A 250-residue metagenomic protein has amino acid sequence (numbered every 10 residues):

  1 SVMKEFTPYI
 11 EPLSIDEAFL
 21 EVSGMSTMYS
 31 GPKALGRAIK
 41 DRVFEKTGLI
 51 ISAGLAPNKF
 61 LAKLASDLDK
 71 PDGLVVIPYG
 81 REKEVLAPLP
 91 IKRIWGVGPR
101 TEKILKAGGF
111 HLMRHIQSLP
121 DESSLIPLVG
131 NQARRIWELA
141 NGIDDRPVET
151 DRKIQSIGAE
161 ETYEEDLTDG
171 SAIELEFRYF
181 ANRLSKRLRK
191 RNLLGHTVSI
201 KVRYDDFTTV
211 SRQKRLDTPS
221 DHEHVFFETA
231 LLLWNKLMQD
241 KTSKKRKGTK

Functional and structural regions predicted by a protein language model:
S1-R135, V148: Gly/Gly-Pro- and Ser/Thr-rich, intrinsically disordered tail segments characteristic of DNA damage-repair and tolerance
L13-E17, A56-K59, L193-T197, R246-K250: Short Gly/Ser/Thr- and Asp/Glu-enriched loop/turn motifs at secondary-structure junctions
R93, T101-R246: DNA-contacting surface of Y-family translesion DNA polymerases
